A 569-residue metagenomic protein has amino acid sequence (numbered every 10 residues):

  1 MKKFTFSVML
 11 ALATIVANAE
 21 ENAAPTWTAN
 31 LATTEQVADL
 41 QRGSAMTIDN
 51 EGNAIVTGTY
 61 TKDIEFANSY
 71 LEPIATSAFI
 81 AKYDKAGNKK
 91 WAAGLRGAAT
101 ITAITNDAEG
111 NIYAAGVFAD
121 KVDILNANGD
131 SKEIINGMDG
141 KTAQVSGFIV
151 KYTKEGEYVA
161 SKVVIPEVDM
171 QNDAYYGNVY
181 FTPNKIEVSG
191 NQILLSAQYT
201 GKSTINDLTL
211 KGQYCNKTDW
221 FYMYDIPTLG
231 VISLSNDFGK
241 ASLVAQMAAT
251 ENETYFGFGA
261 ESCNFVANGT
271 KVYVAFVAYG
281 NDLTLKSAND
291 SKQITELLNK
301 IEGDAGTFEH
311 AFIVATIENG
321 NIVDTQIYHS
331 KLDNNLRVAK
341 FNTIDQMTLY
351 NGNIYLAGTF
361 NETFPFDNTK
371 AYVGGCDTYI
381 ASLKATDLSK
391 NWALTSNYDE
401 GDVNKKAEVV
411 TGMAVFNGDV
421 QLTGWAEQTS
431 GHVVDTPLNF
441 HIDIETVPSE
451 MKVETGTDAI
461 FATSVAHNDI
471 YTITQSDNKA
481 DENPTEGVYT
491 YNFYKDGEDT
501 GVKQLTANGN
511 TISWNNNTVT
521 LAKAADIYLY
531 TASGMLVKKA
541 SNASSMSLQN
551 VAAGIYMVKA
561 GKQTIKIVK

Functional and structural regions predicted by a protein language model:
M1-F4, K569: Positively charged n-region of N-terminal signal peptides that target proteins for export
L10-N18: Hydrophobic h-region of N-terminal signal peptides that target proteins for export in Gram-negative bacteria
I15, F79, F148, Q563-K566: Short, low-complexity interaction segments enriched in Ser/Thr/Pro/Gly
E20-G501: A sequence-level/structural motif corresponding to short, flexible coil/turn segments enriched in small polar residues
K503-K569: C-terminal outer-membrane/trafficking sorting elements
